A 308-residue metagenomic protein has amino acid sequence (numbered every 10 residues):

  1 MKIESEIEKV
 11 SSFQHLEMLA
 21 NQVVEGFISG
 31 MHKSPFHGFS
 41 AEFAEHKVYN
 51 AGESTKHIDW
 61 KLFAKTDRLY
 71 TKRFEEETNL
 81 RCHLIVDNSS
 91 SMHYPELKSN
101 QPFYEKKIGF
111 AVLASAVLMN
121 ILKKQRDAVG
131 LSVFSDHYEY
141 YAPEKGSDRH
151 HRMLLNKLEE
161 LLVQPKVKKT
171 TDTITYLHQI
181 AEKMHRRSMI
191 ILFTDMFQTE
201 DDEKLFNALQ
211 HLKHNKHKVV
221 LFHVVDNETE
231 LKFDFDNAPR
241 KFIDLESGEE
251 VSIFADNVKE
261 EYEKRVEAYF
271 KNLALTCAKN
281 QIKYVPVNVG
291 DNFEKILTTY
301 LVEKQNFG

Functional and structural regions predicted by a protein language model:
M1-G146, M189, F193-T194, N207 (+2 more regions): An amphipathic, basic-hydrophobic helix/alpha-beta surface used to engage anionic, phosphate-rich ligands or surfaces
M1-P35, F39-E45, E182-R187, E200 (+1 more regions): Von Willebrand factor type A / integrin I
E96, L162, K166, Q281-Y284: Short amphipathic alpha-helical interaction patches enriched in hydrophobic/aromatic residues with interspersed Lys/Arg
G109, V167-I174, K264-E267: Conserved phosphate-coordination/catalytic loops
A114, T175-Q179, K204: Well-ordered alpha-helical segments embedded in enzymatic catalytic cores
Y140-N156, N280, V302: Short, electropositive alpha-helical surface patch
H150-S188, E230: Von Willebrand factor
F197: Catalytic metal-binding/acid-base residues of hydrolase active sites
